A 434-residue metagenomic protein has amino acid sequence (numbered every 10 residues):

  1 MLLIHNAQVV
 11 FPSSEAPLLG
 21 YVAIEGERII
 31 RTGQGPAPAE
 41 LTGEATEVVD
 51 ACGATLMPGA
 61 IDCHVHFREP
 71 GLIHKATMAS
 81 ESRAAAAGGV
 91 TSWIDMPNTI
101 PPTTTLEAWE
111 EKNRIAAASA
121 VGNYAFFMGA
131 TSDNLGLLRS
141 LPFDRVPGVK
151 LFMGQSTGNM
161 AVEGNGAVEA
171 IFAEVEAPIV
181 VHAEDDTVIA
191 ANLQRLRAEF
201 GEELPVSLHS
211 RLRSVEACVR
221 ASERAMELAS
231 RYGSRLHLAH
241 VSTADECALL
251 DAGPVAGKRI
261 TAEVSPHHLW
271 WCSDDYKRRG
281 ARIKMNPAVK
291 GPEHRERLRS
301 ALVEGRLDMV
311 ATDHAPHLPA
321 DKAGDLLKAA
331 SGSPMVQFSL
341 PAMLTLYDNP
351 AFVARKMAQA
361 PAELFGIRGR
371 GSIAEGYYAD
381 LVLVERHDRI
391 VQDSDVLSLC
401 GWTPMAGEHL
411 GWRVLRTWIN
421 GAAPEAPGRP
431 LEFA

Functional and structural regions predicted by a protein language model:
M1-T42: N-terminal metal-binding scaffold of metallo-dependent hydrolase/deaminase domains
A7, V22, E27, G53 (+16 more regions): Divalent metal-coordination and catalytic microenvironments
A7, Y378-F433: C-terminal cap of metal-dependent C-N hydrolases
A37-L56: Active-site metal-binding motif and surrounding structural segment of the metallo-beta-lactamase
A51-S119: Metal-associated gating/positioning segment near the N- to mid-region
R114-A130: A glycine-rich helix N-cap at a beta->alpha junction
G136-V310: Histidine/acidic residue-rich metal-binding segments in metalloenzymes
V206-R224, L228-G233, R282, V303-A311 (+1 more regions): His/Asp/Glu-enriched, well-ordered alpha-helical/loop segment that forms or immediately abuts the divalent-metal
